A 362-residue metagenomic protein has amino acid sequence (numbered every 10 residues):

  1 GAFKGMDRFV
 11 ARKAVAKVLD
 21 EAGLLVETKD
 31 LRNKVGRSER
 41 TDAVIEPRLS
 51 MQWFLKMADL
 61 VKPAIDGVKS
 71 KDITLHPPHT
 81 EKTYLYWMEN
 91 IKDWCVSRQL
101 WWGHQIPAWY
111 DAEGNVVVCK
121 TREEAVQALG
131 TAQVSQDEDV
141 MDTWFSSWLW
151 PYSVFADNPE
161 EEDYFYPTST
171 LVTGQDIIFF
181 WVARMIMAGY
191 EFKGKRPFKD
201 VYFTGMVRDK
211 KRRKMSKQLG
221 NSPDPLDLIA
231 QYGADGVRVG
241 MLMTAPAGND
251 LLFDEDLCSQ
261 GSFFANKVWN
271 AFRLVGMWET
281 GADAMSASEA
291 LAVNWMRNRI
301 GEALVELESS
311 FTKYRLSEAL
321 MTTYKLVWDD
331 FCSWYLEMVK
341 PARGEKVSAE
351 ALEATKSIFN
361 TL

Functional and structural regions predicted by a protein language model:
G1, Q99-N249: Alpha-helical recognition segments enriched in aromatics with Gly/Pro capping that present substrate-recognition
G1-A112, R213, L219-F264, W269 (+2 more regions): Residue patterns forming the tRNA-binding/recognition surfaces of aminoacyl-tRNA synthetases and related DALR
D42, T204-G205, V268, F331: Residue-level signal for inorganic ion chemistry
W94, R98, F180, M185-G189 (+4 more regions): Short alpha-helical functional segments enriched in proximate histidine and acidic residues
Y110, V134, D209, L242 (+2 more regions): Acidic, turn-prone loop/beta-hairpin segments
S147, P151-F155, K210, M243-T244 (+4 more regions): A short secondary-structure junction motif
K193-K195, W269-A284: Proline-centered turn/helix-capping motifs that create local helix->coil transitions or kinks
